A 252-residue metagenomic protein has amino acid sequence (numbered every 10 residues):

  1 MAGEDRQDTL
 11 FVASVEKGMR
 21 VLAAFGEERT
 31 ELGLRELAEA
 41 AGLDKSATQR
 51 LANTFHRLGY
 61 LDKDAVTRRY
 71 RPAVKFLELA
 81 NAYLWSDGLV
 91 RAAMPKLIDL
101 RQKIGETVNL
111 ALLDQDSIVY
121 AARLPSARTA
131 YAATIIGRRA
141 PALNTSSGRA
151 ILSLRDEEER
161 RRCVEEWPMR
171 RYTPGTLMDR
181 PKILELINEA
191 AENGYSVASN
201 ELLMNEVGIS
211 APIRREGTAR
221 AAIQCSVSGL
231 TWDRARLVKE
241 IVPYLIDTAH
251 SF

Functional and structural regions predicted by a protein language model:
M1-R91, I98, H250: N-terminal helix-turn-helix
G26, G148, L152, D156 (+1 more regions): Short amphipathic alpha-helical signal-transduction/dimerization elements
G59, A211, I223: Conserved GNAT-family N-acetyltransferase fold
V66-W167: Amphipathic alpha-helical effector-binding/dimerization core of metabolite-sensing transcriptional regulators
A92-L100, V164-S210: Short, basic/aromatic recognition patches
M204-N205, R220-F252: Juxtadomain coupling helices with adjacent low-complexity linkers
I213-E216: Sensor-regulatory modules in signal-transduction proteins
